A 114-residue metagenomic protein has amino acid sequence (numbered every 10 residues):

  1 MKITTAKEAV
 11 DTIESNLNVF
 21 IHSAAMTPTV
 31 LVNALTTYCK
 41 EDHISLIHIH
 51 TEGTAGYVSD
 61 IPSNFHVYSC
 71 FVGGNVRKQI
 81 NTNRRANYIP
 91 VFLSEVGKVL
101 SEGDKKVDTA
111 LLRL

Functional and structural regions predicted by a protein language model:
M1-L114: Conserved alpha/beta enzyme-core scaffold
